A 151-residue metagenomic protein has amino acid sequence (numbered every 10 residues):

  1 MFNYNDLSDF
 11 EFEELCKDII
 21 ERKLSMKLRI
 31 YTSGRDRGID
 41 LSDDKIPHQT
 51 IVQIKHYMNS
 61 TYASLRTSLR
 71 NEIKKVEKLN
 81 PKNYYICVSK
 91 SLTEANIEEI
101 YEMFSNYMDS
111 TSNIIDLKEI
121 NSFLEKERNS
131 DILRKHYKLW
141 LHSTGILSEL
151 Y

Functional and structural regions predicted by a protein language model:
M1-Y151: Mixed-charge (Asp/Glu-Lys/Arg
